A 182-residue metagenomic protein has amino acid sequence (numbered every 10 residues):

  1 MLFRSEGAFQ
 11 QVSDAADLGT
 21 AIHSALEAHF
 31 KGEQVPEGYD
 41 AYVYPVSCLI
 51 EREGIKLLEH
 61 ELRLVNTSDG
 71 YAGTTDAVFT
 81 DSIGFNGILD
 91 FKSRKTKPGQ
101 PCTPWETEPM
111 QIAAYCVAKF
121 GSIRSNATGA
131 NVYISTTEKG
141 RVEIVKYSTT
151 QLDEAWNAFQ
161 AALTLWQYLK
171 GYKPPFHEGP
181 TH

Functional and structural regions predicted by a protein language model:
M1-A72: Metal-dependent nuclease catalytic cores that hydrolyze phosphodiester bonds in DNA/RNA, characterized by
L2, E108, S122, T181-H182: Polar low-complexity intrinsically disordered regions
L62-L169: Mg2+/Mn2+-dependent nuclease catalytic core
Y172-H182: Glycine- and charge-rich intrinsically disordered segments
